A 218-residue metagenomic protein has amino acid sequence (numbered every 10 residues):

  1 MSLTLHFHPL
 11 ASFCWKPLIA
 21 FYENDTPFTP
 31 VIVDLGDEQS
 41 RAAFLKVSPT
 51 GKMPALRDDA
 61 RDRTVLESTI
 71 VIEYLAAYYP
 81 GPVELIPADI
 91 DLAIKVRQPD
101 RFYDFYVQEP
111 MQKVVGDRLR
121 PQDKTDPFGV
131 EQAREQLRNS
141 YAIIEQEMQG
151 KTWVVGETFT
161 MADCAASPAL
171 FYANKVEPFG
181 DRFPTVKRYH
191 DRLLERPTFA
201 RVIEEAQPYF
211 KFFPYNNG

Functional and structural regions predicted by a protein language model:
M1-E131: GST-like domain detector, emphasizing the conserved glutathione-binding G-site in the N-terminal thioredoxin-like
L35-G36, F159, P208-Y209: Positions that flank functional sites
E38-Q39, L75, D191, F210-F212: Short secondary-structure boundary/hinge segments and terminal tails
A76, A169-L170, I203: Active-site-flanking alpha-helical
Y103-E195: GST-like fold's C-terminal all-alpha helical module
E205-G218: Acidic/histidine-enriched, glycine/proline-rich intrinsically disordered or flexible terminal extensions
